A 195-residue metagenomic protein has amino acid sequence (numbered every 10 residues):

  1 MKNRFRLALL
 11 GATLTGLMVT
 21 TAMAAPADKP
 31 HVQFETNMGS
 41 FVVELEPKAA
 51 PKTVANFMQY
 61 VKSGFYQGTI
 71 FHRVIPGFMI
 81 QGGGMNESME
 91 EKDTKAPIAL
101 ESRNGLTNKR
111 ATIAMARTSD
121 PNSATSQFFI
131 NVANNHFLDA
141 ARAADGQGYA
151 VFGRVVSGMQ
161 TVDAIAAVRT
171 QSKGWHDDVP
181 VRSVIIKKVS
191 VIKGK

Functional and structural regions predicted by a protein language model:
K2-A8, G16-K195: Cyclophilin-like peptidyl-prolyl cis-trans isomerases
